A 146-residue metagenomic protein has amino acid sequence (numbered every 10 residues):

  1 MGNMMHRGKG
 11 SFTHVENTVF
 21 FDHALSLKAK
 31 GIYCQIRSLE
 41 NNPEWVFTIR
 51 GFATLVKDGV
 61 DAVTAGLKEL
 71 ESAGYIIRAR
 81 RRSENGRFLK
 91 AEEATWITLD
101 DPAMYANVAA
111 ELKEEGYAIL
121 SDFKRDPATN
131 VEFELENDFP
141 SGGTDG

Functional and structural regions predicted by a protein language model:
M1-G10: N-terminal leader segment of winged-helix/HTH proteins
H6, L27, A62, R82 (+3 more regions): Compositionally biased, low-complexity repeat tracts
K9, R80-S83, L89, P127 (+1 more regions): Small/flexible residues
G10, R50, D61, A103-A106: Generic alpha-helical secondary structure signal
S11-T18: Short amphipathic alpha-helical segments and their helix-coil junctions
V19-K30, Q35-E93: Winged helix-turn-helix DNA-binding recognition segment
T95-G146: Charged low-complexity intrinsically disordered patches
